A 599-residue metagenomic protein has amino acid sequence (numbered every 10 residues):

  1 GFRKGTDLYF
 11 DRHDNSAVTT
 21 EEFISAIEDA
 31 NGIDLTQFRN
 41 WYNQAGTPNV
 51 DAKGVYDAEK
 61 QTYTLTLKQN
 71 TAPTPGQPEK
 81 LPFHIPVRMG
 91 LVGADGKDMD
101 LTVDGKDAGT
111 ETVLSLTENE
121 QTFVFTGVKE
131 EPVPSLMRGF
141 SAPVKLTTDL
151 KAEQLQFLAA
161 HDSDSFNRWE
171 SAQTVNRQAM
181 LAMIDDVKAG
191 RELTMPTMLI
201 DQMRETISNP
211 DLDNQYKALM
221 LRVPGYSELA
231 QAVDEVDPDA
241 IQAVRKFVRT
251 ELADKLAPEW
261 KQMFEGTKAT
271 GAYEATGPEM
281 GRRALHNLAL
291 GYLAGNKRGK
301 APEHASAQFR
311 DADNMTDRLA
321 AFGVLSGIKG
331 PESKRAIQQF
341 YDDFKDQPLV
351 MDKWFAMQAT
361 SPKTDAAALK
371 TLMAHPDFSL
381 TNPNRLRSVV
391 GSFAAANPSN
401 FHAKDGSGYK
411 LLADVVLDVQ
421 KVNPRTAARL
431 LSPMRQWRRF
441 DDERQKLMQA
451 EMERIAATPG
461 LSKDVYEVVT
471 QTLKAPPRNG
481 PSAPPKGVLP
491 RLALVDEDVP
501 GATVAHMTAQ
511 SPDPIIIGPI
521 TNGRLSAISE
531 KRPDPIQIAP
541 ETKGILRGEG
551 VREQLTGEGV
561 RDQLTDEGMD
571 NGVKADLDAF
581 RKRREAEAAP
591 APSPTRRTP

Functional and structural regions predicted by a protein language model:
G1-E59, T64-L65: Hydrophobic alpha-helical and helix-loop surface patches within well-folded domains that function as non-catalytic
F10, L35, T126-P485: Long, ordered, helix-rich scaffold segments
D34-Q37, T47-L136, L181, K217 (+1 more regions): Beta-strand-rich binding/interaction modules
P48-V55, K68-T74, G271, A275-T276 (+3 more regions): Flexible, glycine/threonine-enriched loop-and-boundary segments that flank and lead into catalytic domains of large
V55, K68-N70, V92, T126-V128 (+6 more regions): Structured loops at beta-to-helix junctions and adjacent beta-edge loops in soluble globular domains
Q61-T62, K68, N479-P481, L489: Beta-rich accessory regions
P484, L489-G568, G572-D578, E587-A588: GSAT-biased (Gly/Ser/Ala/Thr-rich) low-complexity helical/flexible tracts used as stalks/linkers
E587-T598: Long, low-complexity intrinsically disordered segments that are proline/alanine-rich with interleaved serine/threonine
